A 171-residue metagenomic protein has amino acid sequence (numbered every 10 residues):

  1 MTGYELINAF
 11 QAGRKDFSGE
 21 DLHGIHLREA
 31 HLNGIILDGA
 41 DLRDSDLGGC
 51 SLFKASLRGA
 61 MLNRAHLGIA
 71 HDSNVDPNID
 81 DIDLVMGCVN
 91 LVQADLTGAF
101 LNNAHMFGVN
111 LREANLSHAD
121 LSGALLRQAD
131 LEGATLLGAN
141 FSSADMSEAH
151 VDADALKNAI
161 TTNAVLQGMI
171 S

Functional and structural regions predicted by a protein language model:
M1-S171: Tandem repeat scaffolds
